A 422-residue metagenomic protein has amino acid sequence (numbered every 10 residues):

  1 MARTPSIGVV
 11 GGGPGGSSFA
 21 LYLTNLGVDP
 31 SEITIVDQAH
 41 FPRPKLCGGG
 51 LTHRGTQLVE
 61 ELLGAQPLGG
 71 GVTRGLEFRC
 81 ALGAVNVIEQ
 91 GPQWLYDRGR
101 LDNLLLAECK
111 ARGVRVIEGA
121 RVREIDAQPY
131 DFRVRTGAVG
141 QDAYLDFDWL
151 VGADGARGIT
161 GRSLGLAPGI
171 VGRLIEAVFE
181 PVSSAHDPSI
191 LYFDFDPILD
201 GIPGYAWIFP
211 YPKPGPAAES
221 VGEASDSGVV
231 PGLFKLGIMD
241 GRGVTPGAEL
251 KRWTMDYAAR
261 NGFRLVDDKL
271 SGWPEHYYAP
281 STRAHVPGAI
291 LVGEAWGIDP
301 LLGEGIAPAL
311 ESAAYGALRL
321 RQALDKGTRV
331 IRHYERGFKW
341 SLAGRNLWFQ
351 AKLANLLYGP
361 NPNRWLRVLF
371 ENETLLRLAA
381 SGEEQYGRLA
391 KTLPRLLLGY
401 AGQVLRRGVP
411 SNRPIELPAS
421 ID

Functional and structural regions predicted by a protein language model:
A2-I7: Extreme N-terminal starter segment of soluble prokaryotic enzymes
G8-V10, Y22-L46: Glycine-rich FAD pyrophosphate-binding loop
G16-S17: N-terminal Rossmann-fold NAD(P) dinucleotide-binding loop
Y22, K110-R264: Predominantly flavin-linked oxidoreductase catalytic cores and closely associated redox partners
Q38-E77: N-terminal FAD cofactor-binding segment of flavoenzymes
G48, I88-E108, G241-E249: Short beta-strand to alpha-helix junction loop
E124, S220-S225, G241-R319, K326-T328 (+1 more regions): FAD/FMN-dependent oxidoreductases across multiple families
L318-D422: C-terminal helical "tail/cap" subdomain of flavin- and related membrane-associated enzymes
